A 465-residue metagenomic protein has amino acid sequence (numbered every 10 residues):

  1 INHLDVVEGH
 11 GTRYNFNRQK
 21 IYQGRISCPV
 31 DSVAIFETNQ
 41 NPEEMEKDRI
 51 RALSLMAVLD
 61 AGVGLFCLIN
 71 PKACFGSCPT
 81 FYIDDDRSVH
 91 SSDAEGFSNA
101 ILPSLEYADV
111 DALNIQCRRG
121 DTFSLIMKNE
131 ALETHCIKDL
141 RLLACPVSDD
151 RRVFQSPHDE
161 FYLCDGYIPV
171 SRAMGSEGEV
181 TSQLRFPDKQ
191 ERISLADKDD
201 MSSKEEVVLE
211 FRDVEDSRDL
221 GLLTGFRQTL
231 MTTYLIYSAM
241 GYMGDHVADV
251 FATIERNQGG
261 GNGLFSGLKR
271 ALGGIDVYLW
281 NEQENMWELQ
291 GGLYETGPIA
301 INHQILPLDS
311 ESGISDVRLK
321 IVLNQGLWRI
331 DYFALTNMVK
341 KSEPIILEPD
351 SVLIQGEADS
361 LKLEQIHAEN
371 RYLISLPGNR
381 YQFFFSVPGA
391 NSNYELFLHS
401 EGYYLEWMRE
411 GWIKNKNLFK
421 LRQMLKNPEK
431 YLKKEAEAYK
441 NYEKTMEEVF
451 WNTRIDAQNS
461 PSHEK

Functional and structural regions predicted by a protein language model:
I1-N2: Short beta-strand-centered aromatic/proline hotspots
V6-P42: Extended, hydrophilic extramembrane loops/domains of integral membrane proteins
Q19, G24, L264-K269, N324: Short consensus segments that form the blades of beta-propeller domains, in both extracellular/periplasmic
V33, E46-P71: Hydrophobic alpha-helical membrane-anchor/signal-helix detector
E37-S54, K341-L347: Short acidic, Gly/Pro-enriched loop/turn segments at secondary-structure junctions
G62-I314, W328-K465: Activation corresponds to long, low-complexity, non-globular regions
V317: Glycine-rich nucleotide cofactor-binding loops and adjacent beta-alpha elements of adenine nucleotide/dinucleotide sites
K320-W328: Short beta-strand-plus-loop segments that form exposed binding edges in beta-rich domains
